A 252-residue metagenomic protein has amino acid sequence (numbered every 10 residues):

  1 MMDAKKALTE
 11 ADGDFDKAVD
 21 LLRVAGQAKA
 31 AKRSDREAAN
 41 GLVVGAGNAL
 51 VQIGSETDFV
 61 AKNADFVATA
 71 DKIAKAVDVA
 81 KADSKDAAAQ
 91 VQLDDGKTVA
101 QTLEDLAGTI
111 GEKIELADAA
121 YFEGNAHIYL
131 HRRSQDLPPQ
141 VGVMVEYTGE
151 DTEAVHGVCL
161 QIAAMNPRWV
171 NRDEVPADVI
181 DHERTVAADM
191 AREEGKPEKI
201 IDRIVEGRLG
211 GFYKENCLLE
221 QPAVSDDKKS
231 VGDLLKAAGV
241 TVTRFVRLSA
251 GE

Functional and structural regions predicted by a protein language model:
M1-E252: N-terminal assembly/interaction segments in proteins that build large macromolecular machines
